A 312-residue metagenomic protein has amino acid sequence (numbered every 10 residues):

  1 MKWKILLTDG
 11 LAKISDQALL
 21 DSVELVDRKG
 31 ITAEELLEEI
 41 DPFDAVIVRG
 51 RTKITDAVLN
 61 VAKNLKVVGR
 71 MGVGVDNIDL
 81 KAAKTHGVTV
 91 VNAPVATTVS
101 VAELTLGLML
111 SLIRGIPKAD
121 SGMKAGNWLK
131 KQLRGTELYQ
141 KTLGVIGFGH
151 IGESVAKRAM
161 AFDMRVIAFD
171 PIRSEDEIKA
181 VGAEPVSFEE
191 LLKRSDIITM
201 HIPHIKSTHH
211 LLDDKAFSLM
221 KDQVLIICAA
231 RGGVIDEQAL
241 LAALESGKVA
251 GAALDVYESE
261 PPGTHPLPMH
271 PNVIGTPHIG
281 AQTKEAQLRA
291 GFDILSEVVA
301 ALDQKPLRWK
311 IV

Functional and structural regions predicted by a protein language model:
M1-V91, D213-K215, L219: An N-terminal-biased, well-structured beta-alpha scaffold segment characteristic of Rossmann-like dinucleotide-binding
D9-I14, D170-E175, S259: Short, polar loop motifs at secondary-structure junctions
D21, K131-D222: Rossmann-like dinucleotide/phosphate-binding beta-alpha-beta segment
V23, V88, A183, N272-I274: Short, conserved active-site loop motifs that form the nucleotide-linked donor/cofactor pocket
R28-K29, R49, M71-G72, V88-V99 (+4 more regions): Short beta->alpha connector loops at strand-helix junctions that form conserved, small/polar/Pro-enriched
R51, V73, D196, H201-H204 (+2 more regions): Short glycine-/small-residue-rich Rossmann-like dinucleotide-binding loops
H86-V88, P94-T142, H150, S154-K157 (+2 more regions): Phosphate-binding beta-alpha-beta segment of Rossmann-like dinucleotide-binding domains, i.e., the NAD(P)
V90-V91, Q223-V312: Rossmann-like dinucleotide-binding domain for NAD(H)/NADP(H)
